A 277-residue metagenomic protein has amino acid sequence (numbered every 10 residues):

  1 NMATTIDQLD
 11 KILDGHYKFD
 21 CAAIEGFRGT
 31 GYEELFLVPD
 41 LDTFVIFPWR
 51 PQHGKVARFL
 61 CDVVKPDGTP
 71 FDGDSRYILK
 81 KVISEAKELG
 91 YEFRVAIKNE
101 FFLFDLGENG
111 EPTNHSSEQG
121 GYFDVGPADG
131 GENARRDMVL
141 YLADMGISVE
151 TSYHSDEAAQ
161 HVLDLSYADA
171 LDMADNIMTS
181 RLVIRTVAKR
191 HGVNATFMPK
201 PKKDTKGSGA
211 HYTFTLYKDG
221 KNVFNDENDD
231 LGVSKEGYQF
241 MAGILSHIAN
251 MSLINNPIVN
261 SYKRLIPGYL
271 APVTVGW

Functional and structural regions predicted by a protein language model:
N1-H154, M173, V193: ATP/Mg2+-dependent ligation/transfer catalytic cores
F59-K65, H161-Y167, F214: Short, hydrophobic beta-strand segments
K81, E85, D137-Y141, V183-T186 (+2 more regions): Alpha-helical scaffold segments in soluble metabolic enzymes
K98, Q160, H211-Y212: Short glycine-rich loop/turn motifs
T151-D164, G207: Active-site-proximal, well-structured secondary-structure segments within enzyme catalytic domains
D164-A170, S180, K189-W277: Loop-rich catalytic cores of soluble enzymes, especially ATP-dependent carboxylate-amine ligases and other
M173-V183: Short, well-ordered alpha-helical segments
